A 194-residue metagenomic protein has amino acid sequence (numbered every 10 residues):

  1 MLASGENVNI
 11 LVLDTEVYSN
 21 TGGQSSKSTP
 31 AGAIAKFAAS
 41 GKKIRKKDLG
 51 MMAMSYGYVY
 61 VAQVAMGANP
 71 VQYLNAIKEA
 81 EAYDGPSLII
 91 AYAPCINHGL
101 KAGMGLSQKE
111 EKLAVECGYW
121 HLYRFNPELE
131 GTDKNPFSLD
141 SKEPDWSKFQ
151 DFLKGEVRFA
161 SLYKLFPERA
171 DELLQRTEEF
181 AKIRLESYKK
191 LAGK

Functional and structural regions predicted by a protein language model:
L2-V8, L13-E143, F149: Glycine-rich ThDP/TPP pyrophosphate-binding loop and its adjacent helix/strand module within ThDP-dependent enzymes
N20, A76-A80, M104, P136 (+1 more regions): Metallocofactor- and cofactor-centric catalytic cores in central/energy metabolism, strongly enriched
